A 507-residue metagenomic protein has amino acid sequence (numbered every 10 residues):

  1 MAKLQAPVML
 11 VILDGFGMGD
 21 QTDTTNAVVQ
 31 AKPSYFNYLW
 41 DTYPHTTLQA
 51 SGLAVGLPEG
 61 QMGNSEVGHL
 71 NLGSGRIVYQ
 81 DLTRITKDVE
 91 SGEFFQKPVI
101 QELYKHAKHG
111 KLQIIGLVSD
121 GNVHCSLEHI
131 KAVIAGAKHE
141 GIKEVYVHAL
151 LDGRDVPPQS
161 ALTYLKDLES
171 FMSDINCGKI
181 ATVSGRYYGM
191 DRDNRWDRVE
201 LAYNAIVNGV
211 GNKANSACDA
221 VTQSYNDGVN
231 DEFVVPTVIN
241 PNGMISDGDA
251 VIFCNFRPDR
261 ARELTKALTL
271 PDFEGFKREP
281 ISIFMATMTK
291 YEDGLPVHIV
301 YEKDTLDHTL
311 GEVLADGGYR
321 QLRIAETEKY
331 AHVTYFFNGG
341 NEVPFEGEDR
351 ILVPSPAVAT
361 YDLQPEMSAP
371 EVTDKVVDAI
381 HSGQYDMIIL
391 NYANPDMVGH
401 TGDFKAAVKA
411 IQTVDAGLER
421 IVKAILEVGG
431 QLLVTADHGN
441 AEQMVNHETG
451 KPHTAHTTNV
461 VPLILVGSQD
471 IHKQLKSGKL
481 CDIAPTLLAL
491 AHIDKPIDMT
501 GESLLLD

Functional and structural regions predicted by a protein language model:
M1-D507: Feature captures the catalytic ectodomains and active-site-proximal regions of enzymes that hydrolyze or transfer
